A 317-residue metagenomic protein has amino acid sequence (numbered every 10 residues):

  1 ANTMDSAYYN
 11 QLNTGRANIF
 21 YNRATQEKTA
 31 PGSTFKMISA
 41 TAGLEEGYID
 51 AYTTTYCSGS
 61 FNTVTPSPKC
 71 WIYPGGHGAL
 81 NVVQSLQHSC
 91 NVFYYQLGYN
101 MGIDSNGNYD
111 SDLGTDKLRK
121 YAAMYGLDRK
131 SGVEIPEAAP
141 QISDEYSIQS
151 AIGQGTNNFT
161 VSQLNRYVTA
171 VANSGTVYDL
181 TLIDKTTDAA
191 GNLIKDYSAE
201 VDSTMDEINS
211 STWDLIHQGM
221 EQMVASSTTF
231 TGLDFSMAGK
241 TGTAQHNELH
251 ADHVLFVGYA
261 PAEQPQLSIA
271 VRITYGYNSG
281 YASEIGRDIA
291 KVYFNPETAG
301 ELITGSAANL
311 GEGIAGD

Functional and structural regions predicted by a protein language model:
A1-S33, I38-T274, I314-D317: Beta-lactam-recognizing serine transpeptidase/beta-lactamase-like catalytic domain environment
L164, N278-R287: Short, charged, low-complexity patches
L193-K195, E200, I285-D317: Short, gly/Ser/Thr-rich active-site loops of penicillin-recognizing serine hydrolases
Q266, N278-G280, P296: Intrinsically disordered, low-complexity acidic/polar segments
